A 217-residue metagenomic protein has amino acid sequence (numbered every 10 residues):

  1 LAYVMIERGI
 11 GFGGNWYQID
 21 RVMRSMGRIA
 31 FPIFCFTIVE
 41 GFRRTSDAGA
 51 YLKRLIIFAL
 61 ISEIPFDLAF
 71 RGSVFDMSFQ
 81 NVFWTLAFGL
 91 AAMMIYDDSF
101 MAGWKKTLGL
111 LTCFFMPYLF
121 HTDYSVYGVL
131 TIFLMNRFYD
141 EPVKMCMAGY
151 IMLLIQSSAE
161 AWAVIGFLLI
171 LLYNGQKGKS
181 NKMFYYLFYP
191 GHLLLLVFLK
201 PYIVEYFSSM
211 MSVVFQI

Functional and structural regions predicted by a protein language model:
L1-I217: Alpha-helical transmembrane segments and their immediate juxtamembrane cytosolic regions
